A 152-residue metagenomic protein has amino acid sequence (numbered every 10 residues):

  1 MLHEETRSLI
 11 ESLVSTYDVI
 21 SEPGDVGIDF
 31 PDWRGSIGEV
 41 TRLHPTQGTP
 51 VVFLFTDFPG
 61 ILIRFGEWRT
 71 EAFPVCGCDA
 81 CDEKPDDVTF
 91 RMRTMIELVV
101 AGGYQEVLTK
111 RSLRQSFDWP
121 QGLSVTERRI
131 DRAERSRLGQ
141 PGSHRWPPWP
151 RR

Functional and structural regions predicted by a protein language model:
M1-E39: N-terminal domain-onset segments
L13, E67-R152: Acidic, proline/glycine-rich low-complexity IDRs
S21-P23, L62-R64, V107-L108: A structural signal for short, well-ordered beta-strand segments and their strand-loop junctions that often border
G24-G60: Amphipathic, interaction-prone secondary-structure segments
F58-R69: Short, intrinsically disordered, charge-biased short linear motifs at domain edges
